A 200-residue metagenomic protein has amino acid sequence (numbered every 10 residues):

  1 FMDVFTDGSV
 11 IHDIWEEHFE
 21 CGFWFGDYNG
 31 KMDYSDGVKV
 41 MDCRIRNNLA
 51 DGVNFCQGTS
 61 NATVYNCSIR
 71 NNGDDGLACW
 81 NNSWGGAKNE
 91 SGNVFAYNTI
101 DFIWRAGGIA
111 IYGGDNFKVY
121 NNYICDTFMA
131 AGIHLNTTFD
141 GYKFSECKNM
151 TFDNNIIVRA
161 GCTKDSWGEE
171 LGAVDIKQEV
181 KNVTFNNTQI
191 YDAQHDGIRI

Functional and structural regions predicted by a protein language model:
F1, G22-W24, D51-G52, D75-G76 (+5 more regions): Structural detector of coil-to-beta-strand junctions
F1-D7, C21, F25-G26, G30-K31 (+3 more regions): Extracellular beta-strand-rich solenoid/capping regions of secreted or surface-exposed proteins that bind or remodel
D3-V4, E16, F25, F55 (+6 more regions): Extracellular beta-strand solenoids
F5-E20, Y34-D51, T59-D74, A78-C79 (+4 more regions): Right-handed parallel beta-helix
Y28, G58, N82, Y112-G114 (+1 more regions): Active-site beta-loop-alpha junctions enriched in small/polar residues
G30-M32, S83-A87, D140-Y142: Short, small-residue-enriched loops and turns at beta-alpha junctions that line or gate enzyme active sites
R46, E169-E170: Short Cys/His-rich Zn2+-coordinating modules
A110, N122, H134-T137, D153 (+3 more regions): Generic hydrophobic alpha-helical scaffold/packing signal
